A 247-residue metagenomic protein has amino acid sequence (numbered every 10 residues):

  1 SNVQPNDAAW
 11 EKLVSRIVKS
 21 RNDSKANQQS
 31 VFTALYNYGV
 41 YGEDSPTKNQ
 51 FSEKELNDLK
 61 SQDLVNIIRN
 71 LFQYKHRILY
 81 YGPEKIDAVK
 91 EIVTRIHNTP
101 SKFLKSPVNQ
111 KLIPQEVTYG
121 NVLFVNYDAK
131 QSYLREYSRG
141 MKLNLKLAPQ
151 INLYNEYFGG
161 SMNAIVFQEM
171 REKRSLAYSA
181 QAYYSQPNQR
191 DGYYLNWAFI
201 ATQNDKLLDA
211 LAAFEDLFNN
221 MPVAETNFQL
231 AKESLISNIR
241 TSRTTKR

Functional and structural regions predicted by a protein language model:
S1-S106, R174, S179-R247: Charge-rich, well-structured scaffold segments of protease-associated domains
K105-I165: His/Glu-based metal-binding/catalytic segments typifying zinc-dependent metallopeptidases
F158, V166, L176-A180: Long, contiguous hydrophobic alpha-helical segments, chiefly transmembrane helices and signal peptides
